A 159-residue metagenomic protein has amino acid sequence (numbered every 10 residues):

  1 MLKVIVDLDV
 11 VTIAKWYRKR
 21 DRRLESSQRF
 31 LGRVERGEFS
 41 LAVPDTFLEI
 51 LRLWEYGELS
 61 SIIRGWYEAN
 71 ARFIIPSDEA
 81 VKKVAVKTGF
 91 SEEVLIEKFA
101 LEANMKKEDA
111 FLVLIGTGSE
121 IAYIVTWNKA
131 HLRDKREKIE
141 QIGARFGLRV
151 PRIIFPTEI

Functional and structural regions predicted by a protein language model:
M1, R18-K19, S119-I159: Acidic, PIN/NYN-like endoribonuclease modules and their adjacent C-terminal/linker elements
M1-P44, R52-R64: Short, well-structured N-terminal submotif of metal-dependent ribonuclease cores
V11, F47, A130-H131: Catalytic metal-binding/acid-base residues of hydrolase active sites
E25-S26, A42, T46, K107-F111 (+1 more regions): Short, well-structured alpha-helical interface segments that form or flank functional binding sites
G32-E35, I63-E68, I142-L148: Short, conserved catalytic or adaptor-binding loops enriched in Gly and charged residues
D45-L48, D78-E79, T157: Acidic carboxylate-rich catalytic motifs and surrounding loops in phosphoryl-/glycosyl-chemistry enzymes
I50-T88: Short, surface-exposed acidic-centric catalytic microdomains
I75-Y123, W127-K135: Active-site neighborhoods of divalent-metal-dependent phosphate/nucleic-acid chemistry enzymes
